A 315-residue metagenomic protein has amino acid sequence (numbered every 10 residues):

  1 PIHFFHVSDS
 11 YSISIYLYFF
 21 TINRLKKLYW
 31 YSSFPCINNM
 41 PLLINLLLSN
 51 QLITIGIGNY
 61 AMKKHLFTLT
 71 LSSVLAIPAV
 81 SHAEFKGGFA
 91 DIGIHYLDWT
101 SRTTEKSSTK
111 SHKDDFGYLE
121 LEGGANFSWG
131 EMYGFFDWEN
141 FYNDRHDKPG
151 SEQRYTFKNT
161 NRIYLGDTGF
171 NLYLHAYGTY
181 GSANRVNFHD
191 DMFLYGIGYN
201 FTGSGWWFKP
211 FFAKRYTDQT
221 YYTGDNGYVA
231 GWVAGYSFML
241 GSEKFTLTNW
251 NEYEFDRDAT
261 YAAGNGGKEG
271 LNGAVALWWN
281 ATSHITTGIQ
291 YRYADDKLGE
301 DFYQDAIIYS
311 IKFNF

Functional and structural regions predicted by a protein language model:
P1-G87: Cleavable N-terminal export/targeting peptides
H82-N140: Short glycine/proline- and aromatic-enriched beta-strand/turn motifs that initiate or cap beta-hairpins
I94-T100, F127, W138-Y142, A176-S182 (+6 more regions): Transmembrane beta-strands of outer-membrane beta-barrel pores
E105-S108, H112-D115, N140-V233, N265 (+1 more regions): Outer-membrane pore/translocation modules
G124-N126, R162-Y164, G198-N200, G235-S237 (+2 more regions): Transmembrane beta-barrel domains of outer membrane proteins
W129-G134, L165-L172, G203-F208, F238-L247 (+2 more regions): Repeated loop/turn-to-beta-strand initiation elements of outer-membrane beta-barrel proteins
A213-H284, F315: Outer-membrane beta-barrel transmembrane domain signature
Y303-F315: Outer-membrane beta-barrel "beta-signal"
